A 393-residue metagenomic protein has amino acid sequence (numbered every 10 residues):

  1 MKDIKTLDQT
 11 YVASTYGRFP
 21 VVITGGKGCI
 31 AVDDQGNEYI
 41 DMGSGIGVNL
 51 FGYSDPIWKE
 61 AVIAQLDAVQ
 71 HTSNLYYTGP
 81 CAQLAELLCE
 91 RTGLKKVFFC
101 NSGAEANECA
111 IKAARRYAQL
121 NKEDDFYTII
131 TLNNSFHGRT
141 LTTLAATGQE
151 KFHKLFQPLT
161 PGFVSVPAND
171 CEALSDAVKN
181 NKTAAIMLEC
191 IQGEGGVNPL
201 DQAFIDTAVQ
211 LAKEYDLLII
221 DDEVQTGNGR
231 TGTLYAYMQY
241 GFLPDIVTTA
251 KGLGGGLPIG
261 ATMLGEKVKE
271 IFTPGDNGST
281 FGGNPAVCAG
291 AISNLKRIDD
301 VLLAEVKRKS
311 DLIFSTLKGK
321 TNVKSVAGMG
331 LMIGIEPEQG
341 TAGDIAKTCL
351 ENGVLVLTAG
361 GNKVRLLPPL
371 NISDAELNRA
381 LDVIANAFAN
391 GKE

Functional and structural regions predicted by a protein language model:
M1-E393: Conserved N-terminal phosphate-binding loop of PLP-dependent enzymes in the Aspartate aminotransferase
